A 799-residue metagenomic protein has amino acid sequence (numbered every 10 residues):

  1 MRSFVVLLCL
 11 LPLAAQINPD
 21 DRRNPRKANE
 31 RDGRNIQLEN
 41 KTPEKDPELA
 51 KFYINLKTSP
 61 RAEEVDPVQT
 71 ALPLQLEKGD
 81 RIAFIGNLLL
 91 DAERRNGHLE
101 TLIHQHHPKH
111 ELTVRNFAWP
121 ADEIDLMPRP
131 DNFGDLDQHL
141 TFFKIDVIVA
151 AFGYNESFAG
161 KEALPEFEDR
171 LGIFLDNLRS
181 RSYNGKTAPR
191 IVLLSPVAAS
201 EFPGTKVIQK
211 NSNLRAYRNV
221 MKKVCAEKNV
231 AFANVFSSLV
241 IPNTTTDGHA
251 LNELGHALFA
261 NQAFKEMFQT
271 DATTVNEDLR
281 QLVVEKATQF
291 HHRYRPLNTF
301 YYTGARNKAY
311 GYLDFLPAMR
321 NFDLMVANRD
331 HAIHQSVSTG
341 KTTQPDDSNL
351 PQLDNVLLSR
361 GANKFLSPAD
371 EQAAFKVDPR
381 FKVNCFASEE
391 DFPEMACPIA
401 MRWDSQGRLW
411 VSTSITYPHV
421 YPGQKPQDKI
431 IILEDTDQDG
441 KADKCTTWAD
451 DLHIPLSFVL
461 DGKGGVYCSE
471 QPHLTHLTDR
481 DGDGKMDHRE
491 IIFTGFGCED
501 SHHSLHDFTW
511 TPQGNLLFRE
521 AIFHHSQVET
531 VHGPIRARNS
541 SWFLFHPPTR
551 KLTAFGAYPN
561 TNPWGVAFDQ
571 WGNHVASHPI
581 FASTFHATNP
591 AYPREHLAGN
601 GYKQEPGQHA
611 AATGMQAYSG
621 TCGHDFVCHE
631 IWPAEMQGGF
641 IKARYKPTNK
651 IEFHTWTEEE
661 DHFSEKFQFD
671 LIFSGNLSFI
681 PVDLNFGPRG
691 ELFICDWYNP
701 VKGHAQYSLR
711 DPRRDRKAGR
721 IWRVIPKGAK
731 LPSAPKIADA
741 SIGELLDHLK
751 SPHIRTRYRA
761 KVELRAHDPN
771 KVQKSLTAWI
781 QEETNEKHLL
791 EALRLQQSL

Functional and structural regions predicted by a protein language model:
I17-E64, E77, R94, N243-K364: Conserved catalytic region of serine esterases and O-acyltransferases that act on ester linkages in lipids
P25, T187-V197, S212-T244, A257-Q281 (+1 more regions): Extracellular serine-dependent O-acyl
Q75-L76, I85, R95-H98, P128-D169 (+4 more regions): Oxyanion-hole/transition-state-stabilizing segment in secreted/luminal serine hydrolases and related acyltransferases
D80-R95, P120-D125: Catalytic nucleophile-elbow at a beta strand-turn-alpha helix junction centered on a G-D-S/GDSL motif, marking
T113, N184, D346-L745, R755 (+1 more regions): Beta-propeller domains with acidic blade repeats across secreted/periplasmic ectodomains and cytosolic WD/CNH propellers
D122, Y154-G172, N184-V192, P196-A216 (+5 more regions): Serine-dependent acyl-ester chemistry module
A738-D747, P769-Q781, L799: Amphipathic alpha-helical scaffolding segments comprising HEAT/armadillo-like alpha-solenoid repeats
T756-R757, E786-L789: Residue-level detector of extended alpha-helical repeat arrays and alpha-solenoid scaffolds
